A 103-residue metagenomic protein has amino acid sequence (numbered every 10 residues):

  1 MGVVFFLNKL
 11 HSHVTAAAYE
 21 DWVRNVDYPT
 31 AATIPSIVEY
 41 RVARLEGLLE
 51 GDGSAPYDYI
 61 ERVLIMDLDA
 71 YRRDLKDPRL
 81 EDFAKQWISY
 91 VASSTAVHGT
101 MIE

Functional and structural regions predicted by a protein language model:
M1, T33-P35, A92: Short, surface-exposed loop and linker segments with low hydrophobicity and enrichment for Pro/Ser/Thr
M1-F5, Y19-V26, Y57-E61, M101: A broad, low-specificity signal for short, low-complexity segments enriched in glycine/proline and polar/charged
G2-L10, V42-D77: Short, well-ordered beta-strand segments in beta-rich or mixed alpha/beta enzyme and ligand-binding folds
L10, V14-A16: Surface-exposed cleft-lining segments at the edges of enzyme active sites
A16-V42, R79-K85: Short amphipathic alpha-helical segments
R41-Y57, D82-E103: Glycine-rich beta-strand-turn "strand-cap" elements at beta-sheet edges
